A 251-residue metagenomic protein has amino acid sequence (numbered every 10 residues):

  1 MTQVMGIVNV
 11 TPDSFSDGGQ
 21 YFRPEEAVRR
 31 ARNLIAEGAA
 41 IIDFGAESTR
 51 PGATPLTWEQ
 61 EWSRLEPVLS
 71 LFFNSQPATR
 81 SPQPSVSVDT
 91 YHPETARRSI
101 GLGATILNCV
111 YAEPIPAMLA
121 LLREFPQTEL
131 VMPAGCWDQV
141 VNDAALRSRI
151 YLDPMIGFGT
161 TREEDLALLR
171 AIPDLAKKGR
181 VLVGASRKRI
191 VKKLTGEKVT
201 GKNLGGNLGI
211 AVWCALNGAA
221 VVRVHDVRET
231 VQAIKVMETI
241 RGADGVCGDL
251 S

Functional and structural regions predicted by a protein language model:
M1-V4: Extreme N-terminal starter segment of soluble prokaryotic enzymes
V8, G38, L107, L152: Residue-level signal for inorganic ion chemistry
T11, I42-A46, V131-A134, Y151-I156: Short beta-strands and strand-loop turn motifs
S16-R30, T49-F73, Y91-A96, I100-D143 (+3 more regions): Active-site-adjacent loop and "lid" segments of alpha/beta metabolic enzymes
R29-G45, N217: Catalytic domains of carbohydrate-active enzymes, especially glycoside hydrolases
A39, Q83-P84, L102-A104: Short acidic/histidine-rich motifs immediately flanking catalytic phosphotransfer sites in two-component signaling
N74-Q83, L250: Arg/Gly-rich low-complexity intrinsically disordered repeat tracts
V86-V88: Conserved hydrophobic beta-strand within the GNAT/NAT acetyltransferase core sheet that lines the active-site cleft
